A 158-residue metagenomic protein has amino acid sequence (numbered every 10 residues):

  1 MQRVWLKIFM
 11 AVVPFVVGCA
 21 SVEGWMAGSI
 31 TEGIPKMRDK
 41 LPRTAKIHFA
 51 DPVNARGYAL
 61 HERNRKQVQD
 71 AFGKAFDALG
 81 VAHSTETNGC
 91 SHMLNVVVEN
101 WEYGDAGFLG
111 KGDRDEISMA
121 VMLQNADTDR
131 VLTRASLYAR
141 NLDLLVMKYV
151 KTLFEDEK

Functional and structural regions predicted by a protein language model:
M1-C19: Sec-dependent bacterial lipoprotein signal peptides
G18-L79: A structural "domain/chain start" motif
V68, F72-G80, E102, D127 (+2 more regions): Sec/Tat-exported extracytoplasmic proteins
L79, N88-A139, L144: Surface-exposed short loop/turn segments
H83-T85: Beta-strand-rich interaction surfaces with strong enrichment in secreted/lumenal proteins
L137-K158: C-terminal partner/receptor-binding element of secreted or periplasmic proteins
